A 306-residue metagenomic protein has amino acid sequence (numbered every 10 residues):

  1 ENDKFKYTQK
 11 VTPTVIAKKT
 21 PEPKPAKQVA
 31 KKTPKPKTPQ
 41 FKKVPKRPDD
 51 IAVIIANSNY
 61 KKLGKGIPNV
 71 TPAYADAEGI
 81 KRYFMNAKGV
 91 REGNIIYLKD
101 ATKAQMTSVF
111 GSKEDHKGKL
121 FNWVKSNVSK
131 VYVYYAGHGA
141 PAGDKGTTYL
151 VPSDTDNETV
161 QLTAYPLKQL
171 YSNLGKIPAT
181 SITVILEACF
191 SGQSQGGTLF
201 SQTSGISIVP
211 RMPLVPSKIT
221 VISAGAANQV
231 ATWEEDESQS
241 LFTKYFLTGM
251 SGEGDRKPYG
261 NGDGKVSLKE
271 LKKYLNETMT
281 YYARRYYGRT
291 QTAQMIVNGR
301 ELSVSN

Functional and structural regions predicted by a protein language model:
E1-N306: Cysteine endopeptidase catalytic domains of the caspase/legumain-like
